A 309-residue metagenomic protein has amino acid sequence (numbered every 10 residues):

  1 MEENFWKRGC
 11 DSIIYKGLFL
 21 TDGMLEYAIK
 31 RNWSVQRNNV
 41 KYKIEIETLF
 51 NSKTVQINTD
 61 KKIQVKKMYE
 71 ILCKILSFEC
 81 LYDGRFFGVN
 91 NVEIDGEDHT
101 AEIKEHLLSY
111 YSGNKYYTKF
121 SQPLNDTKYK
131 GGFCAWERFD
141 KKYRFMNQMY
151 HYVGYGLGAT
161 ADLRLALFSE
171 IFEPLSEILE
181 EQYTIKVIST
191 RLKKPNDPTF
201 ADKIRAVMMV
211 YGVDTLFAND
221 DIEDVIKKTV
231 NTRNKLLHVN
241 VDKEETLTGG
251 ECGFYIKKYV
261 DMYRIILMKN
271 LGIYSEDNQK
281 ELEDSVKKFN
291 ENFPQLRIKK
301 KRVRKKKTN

Functional and structural regions predicted by a protein language model:
M1-Q148, Y155-A159, I265-I266, S275-S285 (+2 more regions): Charged, non-catalytic interaction/linker regions at domain boundaries that couple catalytic cores to substrate
S112-N309: Amphipathic, oligomerization/interface secondary-structure segments
